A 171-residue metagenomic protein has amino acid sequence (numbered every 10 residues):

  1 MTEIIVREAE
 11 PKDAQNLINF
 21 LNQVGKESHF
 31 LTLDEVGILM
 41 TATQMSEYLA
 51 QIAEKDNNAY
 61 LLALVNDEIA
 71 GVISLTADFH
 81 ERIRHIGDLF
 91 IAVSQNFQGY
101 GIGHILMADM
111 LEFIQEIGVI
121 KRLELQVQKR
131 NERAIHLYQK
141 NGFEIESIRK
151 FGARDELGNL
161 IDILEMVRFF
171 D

Functional and structural regions predicted by a protein language model:
T2, N159-D171: Terminal substrate-recognition subdomain of acyl/acetyltransferases
I5-N19, F169: A short beta-loop-alpha structural element at the N-terminal edge of CoA-dependent acyl/N-acetyltransferase catalytic
E8, N19-V36, Q51-I52: Helix-loop element at the rim of GNAT/NAT acetyltransferase active sites that forms part of the acceptor-substrate
G25, G37-N96, M107-A108, F113 (+1 more regions): Acetyl-CoA-dependent GNAT
Y100, H104, E116, K129-S147: Conserved active-site alpha-helix within GNAT-family acetyltransferase domains
M107, I114-Q126: Conserved GNAT acetyl-CoA-binding A-motif
R122-V127, Q139-N159: Conserved catalytic-core motifs of GNAT/GCN5-like acyltransferases
